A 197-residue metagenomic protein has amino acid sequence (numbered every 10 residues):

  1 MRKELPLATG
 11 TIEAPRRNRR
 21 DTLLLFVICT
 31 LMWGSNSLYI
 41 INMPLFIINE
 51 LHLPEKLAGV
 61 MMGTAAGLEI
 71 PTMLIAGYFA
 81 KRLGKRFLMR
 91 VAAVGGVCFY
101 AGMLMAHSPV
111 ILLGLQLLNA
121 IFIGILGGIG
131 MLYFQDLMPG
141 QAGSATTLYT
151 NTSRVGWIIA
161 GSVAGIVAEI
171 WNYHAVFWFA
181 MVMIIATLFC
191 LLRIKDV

Functional and structural regions predicted by a protein language model:
M1-F26: Juxtamembrane intracellular "pre-TM" segments in multi-pass secondary transporters
L31-I40, I123: Conserved extracellular-gate-facing transmembrane-helix segments in secondary transporters
I41-A58: Short amphipathic helix-loop junctions that connect adjacent transmembrane helices in Major Facilitator Superfamily/SLC
T72-G84, A168-E169: Helix-to-loop junctions at the C-terminal end of transmembrane segments in multipass secondary transporters
F87-G102, W178-M181: Structural signature of the two symmetry-related core transmembrane helices
I125-M138: Intracellular juxtamembrane helix-capping segments at the cytosolic ends of symmetry-related transmembrane helices
G140-I170: A late C-terminal transmembrane helix in Major Facilitator Superfamily
I166-I184: A membrane-interface helix-boundary motif in multi-pass transporters
